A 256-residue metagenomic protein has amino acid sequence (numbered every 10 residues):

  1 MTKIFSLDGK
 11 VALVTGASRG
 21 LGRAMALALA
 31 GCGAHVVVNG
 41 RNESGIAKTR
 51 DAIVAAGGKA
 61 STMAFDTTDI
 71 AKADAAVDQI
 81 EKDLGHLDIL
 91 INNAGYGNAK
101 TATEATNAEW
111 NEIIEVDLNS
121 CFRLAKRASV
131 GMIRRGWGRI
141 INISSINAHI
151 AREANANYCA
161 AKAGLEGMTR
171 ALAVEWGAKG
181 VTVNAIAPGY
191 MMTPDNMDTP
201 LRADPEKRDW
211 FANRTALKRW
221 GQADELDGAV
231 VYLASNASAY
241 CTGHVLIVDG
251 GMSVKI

Functional and structural regions predicted by a protein language model:
T2-I4, I150, Y190, V230-V231 (+1 more regions): Short C-terminal tail/terminal secondary-structure segment of NAD(P)H-dependent dehydrogenase/reductase domains
V11, S18-R19, N42: Conserved glycine-rich cofactor-binding loop
I91, G177, T182, C241-G243: Short, small/polar-rich loop/turn modules that mediate ligand/substrate recognition or access, typified
T101-A102, T106-I114, I140, K207 (+1 more regions): Substrate-binding pocket helix/loop in short-chain dehydrogenase/reductase
A125, A161, T169: Active-site helix of classical SDR
V130, V174-A178, A239: Alpha-helical segment proximal to the catalytic Tyr-Lys
S145: Residue(s) in the substrate-gating loop at a strand-loop-helix junction that position the organic substrate next
